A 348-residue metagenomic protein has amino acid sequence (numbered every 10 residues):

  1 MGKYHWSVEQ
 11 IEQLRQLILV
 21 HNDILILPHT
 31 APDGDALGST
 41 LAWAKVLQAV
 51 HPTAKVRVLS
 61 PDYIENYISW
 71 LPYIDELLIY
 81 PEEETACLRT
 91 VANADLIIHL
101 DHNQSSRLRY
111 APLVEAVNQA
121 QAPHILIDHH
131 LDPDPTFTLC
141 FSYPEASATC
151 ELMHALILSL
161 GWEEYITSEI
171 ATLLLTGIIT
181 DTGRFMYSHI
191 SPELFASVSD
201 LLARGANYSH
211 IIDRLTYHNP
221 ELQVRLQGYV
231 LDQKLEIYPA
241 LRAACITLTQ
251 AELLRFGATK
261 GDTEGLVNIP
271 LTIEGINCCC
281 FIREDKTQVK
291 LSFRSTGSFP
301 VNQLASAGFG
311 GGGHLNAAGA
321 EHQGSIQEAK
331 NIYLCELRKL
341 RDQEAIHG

Functional and structural regions predicted by a protein language model:
G2-P28, G38-Y67, L71, E76-I79 (+3 more regions): Hydrophobic helix-and-loop "lid/oligomerization" segment in the mid-to-C-terminal part of catalytic domains
A31-P32, H102-S105, H130-D132, Q250-A251 (+1 more regions): Short glycine-rich anion-binding loops that position phosphate/pyrophosphate groups of nucleotides and phosphorylated
G34-T40, S105-Y110: Short glycine/serine/threonine-rich phosphate/pyrophosphate-binding segments that cradle anionic phosphate groups
H51-A54, Q119-H124: A short helix->loop->beta-strand "cap" motif at the edges of active sites that frequently abuts
R57-S60, P123-D128: Short, hydrophobic beta-strand segments that form beta-sheet elements in well-ordered domains
E83-E84, D95-P112, I125: Glycine-rich phosphate-binding loops that contact phosphosugars or nucleotide phosphates
T90-A92, L113-Q121: Short, conserved loop/helix-junction motifs that constitute active-site signature segments in enzyme catalytic cores
I127-S197: Short alpha-helices
